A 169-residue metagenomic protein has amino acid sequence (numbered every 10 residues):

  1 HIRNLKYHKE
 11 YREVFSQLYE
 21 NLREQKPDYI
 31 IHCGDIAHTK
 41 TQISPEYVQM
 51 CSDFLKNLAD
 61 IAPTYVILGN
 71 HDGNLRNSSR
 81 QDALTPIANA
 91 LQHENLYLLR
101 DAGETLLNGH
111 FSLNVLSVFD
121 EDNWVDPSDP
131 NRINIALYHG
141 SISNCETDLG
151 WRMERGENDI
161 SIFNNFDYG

Functional and structural regions predicted by a protein language model:
I2-L5, A37-K40, H139-L149: Short, basic, glycine/proline-bearing loop/turn elements
R3-E104: Core catalytic region of metal-dependent phosphoesterases/phosphodiesterases, especially metallo-beta-lactamase-like
D28-I30, R132-N134, D167: Conserved acidic residues
P63-Y65, I135-L137, Y168: Structural preference for beta-strand elements that scaffold enzyme active sites
D72, R76-I162: Conserved catalytic scaffold of divalent metal-dependent phosphoesterases
F163-G169: Contiguous mid-protein beta-loop-alpha structural module that forms a pocket-lining wall or clamp of enzyme active
